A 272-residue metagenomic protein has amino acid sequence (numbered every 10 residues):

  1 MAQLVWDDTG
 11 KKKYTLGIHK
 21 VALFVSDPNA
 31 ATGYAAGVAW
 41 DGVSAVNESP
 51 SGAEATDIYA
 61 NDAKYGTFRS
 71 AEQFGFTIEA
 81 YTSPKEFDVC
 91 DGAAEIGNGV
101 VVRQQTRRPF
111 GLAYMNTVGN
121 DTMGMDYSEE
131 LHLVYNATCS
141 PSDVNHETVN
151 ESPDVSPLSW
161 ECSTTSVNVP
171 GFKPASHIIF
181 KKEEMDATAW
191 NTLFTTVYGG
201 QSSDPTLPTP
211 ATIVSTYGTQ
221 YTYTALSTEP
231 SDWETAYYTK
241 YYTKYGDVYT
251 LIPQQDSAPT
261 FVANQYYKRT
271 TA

Functional and structural regions predicted by a protein language model:
M1-E48: Polar/acidic, low-complexity leader/linker segments enriched in S/T/G and N/D
M1-G17, A187, N191-T224, N264 (+1 more regions): Protruding loop/beta-arch "assembly-hinge" segments enriched in small, turn-prone residues
A31-A35, T117-S128, G171-S176: Acidic Ser/Thr/Pro-rich low-complexity disordered segments that often serve as glycosylated linkers/stalks around
A36-W40, D126-N136, I179-F180, T250-Q254: Short amphipathic beta-strand/extended segments with alternating polar/hydrophobic composition
E48-P50, D57-F87, S152-V167: Oligomerization/assembly interface segments of phage tail-like spikes and tubes
K64-S142: Structured, beta-strand-rich domain cores that present glycine/charged loop surfaces used to bind extended ligands
P141-T219: Mixed-charge, glycine-accented linear interaction segment located at domain edges/termini
T219-A272: Surface-exposed receptor/substrate recognition regions of extracellular proteins
